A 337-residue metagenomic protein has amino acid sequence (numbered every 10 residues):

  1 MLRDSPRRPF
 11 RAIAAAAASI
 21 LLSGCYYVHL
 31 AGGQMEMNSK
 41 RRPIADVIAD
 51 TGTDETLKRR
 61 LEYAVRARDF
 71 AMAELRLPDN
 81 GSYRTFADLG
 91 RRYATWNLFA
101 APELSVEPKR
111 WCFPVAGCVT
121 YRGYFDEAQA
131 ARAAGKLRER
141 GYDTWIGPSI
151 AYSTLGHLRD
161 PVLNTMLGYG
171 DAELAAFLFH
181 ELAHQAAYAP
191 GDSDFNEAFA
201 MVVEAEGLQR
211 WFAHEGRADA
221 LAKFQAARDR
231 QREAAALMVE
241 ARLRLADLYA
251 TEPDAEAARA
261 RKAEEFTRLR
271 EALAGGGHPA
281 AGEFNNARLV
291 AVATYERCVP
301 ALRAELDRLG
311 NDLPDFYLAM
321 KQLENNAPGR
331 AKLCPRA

Functional and structural regions predicted by a protein language model:
L2-A14: Bacterial N-terminal signal peptides that target proteins for export
L30-K58, F70: Post-signal peptide N-terminal segment of mature Sec-exported envelope proteins
N38, T51-V65, Y124-A131, G168-F177 (+7 more regions): Soluble non-cytosolic domains of exported or imported proteins
A49-T53, E62, R66-R76, A183-A187 (+6 more regions): Sec-exported extracytoplasmic/periplasmic mature domains
A67-Q231: Acidic/His-rich structured neighborhood in mature extracellular/periplasmic domains
A235-A337: Pan-zinc metallopeptidase signature
